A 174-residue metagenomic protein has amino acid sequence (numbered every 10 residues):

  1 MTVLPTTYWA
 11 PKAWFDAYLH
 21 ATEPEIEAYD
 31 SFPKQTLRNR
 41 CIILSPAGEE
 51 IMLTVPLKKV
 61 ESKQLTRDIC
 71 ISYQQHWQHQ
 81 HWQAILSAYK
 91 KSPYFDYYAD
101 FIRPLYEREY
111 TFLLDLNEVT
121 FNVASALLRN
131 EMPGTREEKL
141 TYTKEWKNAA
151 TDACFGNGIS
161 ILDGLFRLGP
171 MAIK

Functional and structural regions predicted by a protein language model:
M1-K174: Residues lining hydrophobic/aromatic ligand-binding pockets adjacent to catalytic sites
